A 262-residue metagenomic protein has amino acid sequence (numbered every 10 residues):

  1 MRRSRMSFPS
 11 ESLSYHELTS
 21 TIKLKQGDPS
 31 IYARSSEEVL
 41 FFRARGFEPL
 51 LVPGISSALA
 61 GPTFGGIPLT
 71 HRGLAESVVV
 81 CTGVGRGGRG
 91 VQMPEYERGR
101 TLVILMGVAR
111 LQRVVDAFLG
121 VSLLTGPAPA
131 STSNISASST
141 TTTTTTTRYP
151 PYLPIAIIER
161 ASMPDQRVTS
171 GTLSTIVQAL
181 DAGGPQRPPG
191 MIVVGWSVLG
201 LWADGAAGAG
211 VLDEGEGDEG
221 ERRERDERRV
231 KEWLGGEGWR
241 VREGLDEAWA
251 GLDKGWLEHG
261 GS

Functional and structural regions predicted by a protein language model:
M1: Glycine-rich, flexible N-terminal cofactor/catalytic loop recognition
S4, F8, S35-E38: Generic hydrophobic, aliphatic-rich segments that mediate packing or membrane embedding
R5-P9, A58, L111, L173: A general structural signal for well-ordered alpha-helical segments in protein cores
R5-S14, F64, R89-Q92: Short, charged beta->alpha transition segments
S14-Y15, F42: Generic structural signal for hydrophobic
E17-T21, R34, G85-S262: A contiguous loop/helix-start segment that scaffolds small-molecule binding in enzyme catalytic cores
Q26-G99: Class I SAM-dependent methyltransferase SAM-binding "motif I" and its flanking Rossmann-like core
